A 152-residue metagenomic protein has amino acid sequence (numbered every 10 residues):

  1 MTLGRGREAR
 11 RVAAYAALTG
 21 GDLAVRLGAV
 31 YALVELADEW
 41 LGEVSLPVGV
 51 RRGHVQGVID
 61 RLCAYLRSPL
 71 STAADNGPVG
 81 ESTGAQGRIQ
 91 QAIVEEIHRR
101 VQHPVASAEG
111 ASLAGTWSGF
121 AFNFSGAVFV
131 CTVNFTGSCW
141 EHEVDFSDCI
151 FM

Functional and structural regions predicted by a protein language model:
M1-G42: Membrane-proximal alpha-helical anchors
T19-G21, G53, S68-S71, G84: Short coil turns that connect the paired helices of HEAT/ARM alpha-solenoid repeats
L33, Q90, V94-I97: Hydrophobic core/packing positions within alpha-helical solenoid repeats
L36-E43, Y65, P69, E96-S107: Residue-level signature of the C-terminal ends
G110-M152: Tandem repeat scaffolds
